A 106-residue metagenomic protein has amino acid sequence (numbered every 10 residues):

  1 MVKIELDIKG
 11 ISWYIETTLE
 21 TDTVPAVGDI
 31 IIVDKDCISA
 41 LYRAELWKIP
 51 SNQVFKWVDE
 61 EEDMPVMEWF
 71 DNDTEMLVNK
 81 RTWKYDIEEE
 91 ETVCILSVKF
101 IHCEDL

Functional and structural regions predicted by a protein language model:
M1-W13: Short, basic/aromatic beta-hairpin or loop at an interaction surface
V2, N72-T74, E90-C94: Residues at beta-strand starts and edge strands
E5-D7, T18, L96-K99: Short, acidic/hydrophobic/Gly-rich beta-strand patch recurrent on exposed beta strands that often constitutes part
I8-G10, T23, K35-C37: Generic secondary-structure microfeatures
Y14-T21: Short alpha-helix capping/helix-loop boundary micro-motifs
T23-D29: Short, well-ordered loop/turn sites that connect or cap secondary structure elements
D29, V33-E88: Acidic, low-complexity, intrinsically disordered interaction modules
N79, I87-L106: Short solvent-exposed strand/turn elements
